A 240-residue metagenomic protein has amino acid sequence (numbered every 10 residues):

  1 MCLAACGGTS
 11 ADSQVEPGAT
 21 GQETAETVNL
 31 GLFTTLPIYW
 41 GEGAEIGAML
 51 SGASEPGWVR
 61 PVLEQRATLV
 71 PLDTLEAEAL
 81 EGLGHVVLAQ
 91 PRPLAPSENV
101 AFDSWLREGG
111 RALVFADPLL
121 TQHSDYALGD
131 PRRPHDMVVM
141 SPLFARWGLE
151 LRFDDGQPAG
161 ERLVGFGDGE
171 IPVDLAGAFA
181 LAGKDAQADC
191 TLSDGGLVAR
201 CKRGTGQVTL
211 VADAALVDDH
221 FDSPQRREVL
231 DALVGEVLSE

Functional and structural regions predicted by a protein language model:
M1-A4: Sec-dependent bacterial lipoprotein signal peptides
C6-E240: Short, surface-exposed patches at the edges or C-terminal ends of soluble domains, predominantly
